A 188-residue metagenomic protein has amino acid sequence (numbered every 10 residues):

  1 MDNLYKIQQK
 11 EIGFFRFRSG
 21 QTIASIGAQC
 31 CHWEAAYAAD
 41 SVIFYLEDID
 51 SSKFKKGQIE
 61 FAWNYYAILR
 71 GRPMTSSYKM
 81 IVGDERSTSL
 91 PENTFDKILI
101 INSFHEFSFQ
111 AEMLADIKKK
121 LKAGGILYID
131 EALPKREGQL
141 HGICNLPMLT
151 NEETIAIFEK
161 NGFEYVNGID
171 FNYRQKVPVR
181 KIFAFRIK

Functional and structural regions predicted by a protein language model:
D2-Q21: Conserved alpha-helix/loop element of class I SAM-dependent methyltransferases that forms part of the SAM/SAH-binding
T22, I43, G124-I126: Short glycine-centered segments of the SAM/dcSAM-binding site in methyltransferase folds
A24-T88: Class I SAM-dependent methyltransferase SAM/SAH-binding core
R86-I98: A short acidic, Gly/Pro-enriched loop at the edge of an enzyme's catalytic core that lines a small-molecule cofactor
F95-Q110: A short SAM/SAH-binding and catalytic strip from SAM-dependent methyltransferases
A111-I126: A short glycine-rich, Lys/Arg-flanked "PGG" loop and its adjoining helix->strand segment in the class I
G125-F183: C-terminal alpha-helical "lid/dimerization" subdomain adjacent to the S-adenosyl-L-methionine
A184-K188: C-terminal lobe and adjacent flexible extensions of AdoMet/dcAdoMet transferase-like proteins
